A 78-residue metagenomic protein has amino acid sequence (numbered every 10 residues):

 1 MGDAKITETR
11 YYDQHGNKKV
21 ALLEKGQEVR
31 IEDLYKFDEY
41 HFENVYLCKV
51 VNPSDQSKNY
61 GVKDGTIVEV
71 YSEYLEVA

Functional and structural regions predicted by a protein language model:
M1-E39, Q56-N59: Beta-loop motif signature
E8, K49-N52: Residue-level signal for short segments within beta-strands and strand-turn junctions of well-structured beta-sheet
H15, H41, Y71-Y74: Histidine (H) residue identity feature
A21-K25, N44, V62-V70: Glycine-rich, flexible loop segments associated with nucleotide phosphate handling
E39-K49: Short aromatic-glycine-enriched beta-strand elements
V51-A78: Boundary regions of SH3-family modules and the immediately adjacent low-complexity/disordered segments in eukaryotic
